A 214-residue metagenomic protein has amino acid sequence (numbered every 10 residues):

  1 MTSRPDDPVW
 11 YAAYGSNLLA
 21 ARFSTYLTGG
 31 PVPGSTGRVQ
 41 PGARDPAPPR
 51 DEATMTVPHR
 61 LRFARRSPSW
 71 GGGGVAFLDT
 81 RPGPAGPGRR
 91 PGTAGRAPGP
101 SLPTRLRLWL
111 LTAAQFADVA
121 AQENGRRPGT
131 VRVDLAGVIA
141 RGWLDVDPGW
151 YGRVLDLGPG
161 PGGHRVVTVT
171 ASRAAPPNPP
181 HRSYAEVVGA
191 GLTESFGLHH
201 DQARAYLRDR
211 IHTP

Functional and structural regions predicted by a protein language model:
T2-P214: Glycine-aromatic micro-motifs
